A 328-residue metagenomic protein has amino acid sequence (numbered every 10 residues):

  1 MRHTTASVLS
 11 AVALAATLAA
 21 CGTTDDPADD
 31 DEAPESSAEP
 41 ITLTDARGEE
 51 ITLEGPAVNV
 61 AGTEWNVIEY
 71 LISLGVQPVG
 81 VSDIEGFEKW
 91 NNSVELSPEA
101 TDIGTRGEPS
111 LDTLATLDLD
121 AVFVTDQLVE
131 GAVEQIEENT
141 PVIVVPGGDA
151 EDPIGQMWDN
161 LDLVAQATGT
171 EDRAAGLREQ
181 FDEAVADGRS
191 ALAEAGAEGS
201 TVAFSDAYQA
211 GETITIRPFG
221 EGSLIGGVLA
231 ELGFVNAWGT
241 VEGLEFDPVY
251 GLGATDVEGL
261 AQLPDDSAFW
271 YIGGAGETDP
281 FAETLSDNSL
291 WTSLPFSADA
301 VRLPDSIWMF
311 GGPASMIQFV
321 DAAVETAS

Functional and structural regions predicted by a protein language model:
M1-A19: Sec-dependent bacterial lipoprotein signal peptides
L18-S37: Bacterial lipoprotein signal-peptidase II cleavage site
R47-G48, I103-L111, L244-D256: Short helix-initiation/N-cap motifs at beta->coil->alpha
N59, W65-T113: A short, structured surface patch at a secondary-structure boundary
E85-E88, I216-G251: Alpha-helical, coiled-coil/dimerization segments enriched in small aliphatic residues
L114, D118-V124, L260, D265-D266: Proline-aspartate-enriched helix->loop->beta-strand connector
N139-G211, P313-S328: Extracytoplasmic substrate-binding proteins
G259-S328: Structured C-terminal subdomain patch of bacterial secreted/periplasmic proteins
